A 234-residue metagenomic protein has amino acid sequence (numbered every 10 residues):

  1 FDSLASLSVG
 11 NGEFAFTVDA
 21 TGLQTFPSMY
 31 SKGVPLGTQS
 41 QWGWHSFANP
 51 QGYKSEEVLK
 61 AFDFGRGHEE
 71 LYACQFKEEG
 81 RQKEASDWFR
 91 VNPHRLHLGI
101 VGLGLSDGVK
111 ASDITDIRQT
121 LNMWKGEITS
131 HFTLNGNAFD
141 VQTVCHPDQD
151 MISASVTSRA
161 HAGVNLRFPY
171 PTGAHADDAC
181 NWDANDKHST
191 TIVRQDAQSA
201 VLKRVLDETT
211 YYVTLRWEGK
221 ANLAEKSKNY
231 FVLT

Functional and structural regions predicted by a protein language model:
F1-T234: Beta-sandwich/jelly-roll carbohydrate-recognition scaffolds of carbohydrate-active enzymes
